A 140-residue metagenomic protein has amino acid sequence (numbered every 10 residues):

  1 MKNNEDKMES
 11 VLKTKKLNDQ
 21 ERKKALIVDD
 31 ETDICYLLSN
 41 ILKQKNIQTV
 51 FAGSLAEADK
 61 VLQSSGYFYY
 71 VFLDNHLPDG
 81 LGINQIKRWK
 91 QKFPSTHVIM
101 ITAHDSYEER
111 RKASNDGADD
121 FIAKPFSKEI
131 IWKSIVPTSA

Functional and structural regions predicted by a protein language model:
M1-K24, E129-A140: Non-catalytic signal-transmission and effector/linker regions of two-component phosphorelay proteins
T32-V50: Two-component/phosphorelay signaling modules centered on CheY-like receiver
F51-Y70: Acidic, metal-coordinating helix/loop segments flanking the phosphotransfer/catalytic sites of two-component signaling
G53-S54, L81-N84: Acidic catalytic/metal-coordinating carboxylates
I83-S95: Short amphipathic alpha-helix used as the core "switch/output" element in two-component signaling
N84, D105-D120, K133: Alpha4 helix (beta4-alpha4-beta5 surface) of REC/receiver domains from two-component response regulators
